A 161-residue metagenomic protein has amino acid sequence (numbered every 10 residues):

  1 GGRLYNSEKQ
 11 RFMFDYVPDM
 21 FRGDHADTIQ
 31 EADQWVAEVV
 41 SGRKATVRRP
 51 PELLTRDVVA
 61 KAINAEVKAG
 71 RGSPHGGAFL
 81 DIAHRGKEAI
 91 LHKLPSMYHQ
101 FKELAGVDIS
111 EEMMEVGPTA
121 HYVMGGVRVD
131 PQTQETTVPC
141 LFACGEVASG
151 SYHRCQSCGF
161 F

Functional and structural regions predicted by a protein language model:
G1, E8, F12, S110 (+3 more regions): Glycine-rich, flexible loop/turn motifs
G1-V107: An anion/pyrophosphate-binding glycine-rich loop and adjacent beta-alpha core in soluble alpha-beta enzymes
Q10, S149-G150: Short, well-ordered loop/turn and helix-capping segments at boundaries between secondary-structure elements and domains
R22-D24, Y122, F161: Residue-level signature of transmembrane alpha-helix interfaces in integral membrane proteins
H75-A78, E146, Y152: Residues forming anionic-ligand binding surfaces in small-molecule and nucleic-acid pockets of primarily soluble enzymes
A89-I90, G150-F161: A conserved FAD-binding loop/helix module that cradles the flavin
H92-A148: A glycine-rich dinucleotide-binding beta-alpha-beta segment and adjacent secondary-structure elements that constitute
